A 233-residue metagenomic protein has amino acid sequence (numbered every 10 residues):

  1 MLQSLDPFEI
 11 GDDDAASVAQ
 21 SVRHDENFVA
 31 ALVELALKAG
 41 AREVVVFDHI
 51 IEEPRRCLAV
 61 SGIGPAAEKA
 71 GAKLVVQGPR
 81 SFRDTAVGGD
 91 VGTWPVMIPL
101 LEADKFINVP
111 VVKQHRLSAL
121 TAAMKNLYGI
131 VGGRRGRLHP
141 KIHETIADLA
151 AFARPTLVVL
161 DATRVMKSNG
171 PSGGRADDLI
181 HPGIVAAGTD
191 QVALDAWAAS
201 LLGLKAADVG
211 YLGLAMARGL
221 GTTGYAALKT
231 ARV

Functional and structural regions predicted by a protein language model:
M1-V233: N-terminal and secondary-structure boundary signal
